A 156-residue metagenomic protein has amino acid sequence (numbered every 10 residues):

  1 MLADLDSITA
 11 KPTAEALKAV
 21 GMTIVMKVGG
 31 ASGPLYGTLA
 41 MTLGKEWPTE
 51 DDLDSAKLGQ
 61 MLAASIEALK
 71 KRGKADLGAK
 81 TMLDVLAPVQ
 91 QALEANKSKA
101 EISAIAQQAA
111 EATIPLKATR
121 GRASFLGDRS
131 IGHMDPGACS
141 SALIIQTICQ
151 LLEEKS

Functional and structural regions predicted by a protein language model:
M1-S156: N-terminal loops that bind phosphate or other acidic moieties and the adjacent beta-alpha structural core
